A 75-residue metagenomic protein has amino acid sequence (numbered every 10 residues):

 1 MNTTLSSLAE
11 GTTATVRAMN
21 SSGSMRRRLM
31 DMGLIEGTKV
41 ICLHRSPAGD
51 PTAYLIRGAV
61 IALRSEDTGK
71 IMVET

Functional and structural regions predicted by a protein language model:
M1-T75: Compact, glycine-rich, soluble single-domain proteins
